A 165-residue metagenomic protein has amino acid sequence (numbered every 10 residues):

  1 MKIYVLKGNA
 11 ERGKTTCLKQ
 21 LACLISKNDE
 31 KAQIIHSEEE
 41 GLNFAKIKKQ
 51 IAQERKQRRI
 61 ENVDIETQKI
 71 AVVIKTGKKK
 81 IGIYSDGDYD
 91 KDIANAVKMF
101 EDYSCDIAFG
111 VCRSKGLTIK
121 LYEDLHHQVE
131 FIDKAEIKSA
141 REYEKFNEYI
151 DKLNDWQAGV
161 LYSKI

Functional and structural regions predicted by a protein language model:
K2-L6, G77-I81, E142, F146: Generic alpha-helix detector with strongest preference for long hydrophobic helices that associate with membranes
K2-S26: Glycine-rich phosphate-binding P-loop
L6, I60-N62, Y149: Short, flexible coil/linker segments at or flanking structured domains
I25, D29, H126: Active-site catalytic pocket residues across diverse enzymes, especially alpha/beta-hydrolases
E30-Q33, E39-R113, I119: Conserved nucleotide-sensing/catalytic segment adjacent to the nucleotide-binding pocket in NTP-handling enzymes
D92-I93, M99-I165: Replace "adjacent to P-loop NTPase cores in ATP/GTP-dependent enzymes" with "adjacent to NTP-binding cores
